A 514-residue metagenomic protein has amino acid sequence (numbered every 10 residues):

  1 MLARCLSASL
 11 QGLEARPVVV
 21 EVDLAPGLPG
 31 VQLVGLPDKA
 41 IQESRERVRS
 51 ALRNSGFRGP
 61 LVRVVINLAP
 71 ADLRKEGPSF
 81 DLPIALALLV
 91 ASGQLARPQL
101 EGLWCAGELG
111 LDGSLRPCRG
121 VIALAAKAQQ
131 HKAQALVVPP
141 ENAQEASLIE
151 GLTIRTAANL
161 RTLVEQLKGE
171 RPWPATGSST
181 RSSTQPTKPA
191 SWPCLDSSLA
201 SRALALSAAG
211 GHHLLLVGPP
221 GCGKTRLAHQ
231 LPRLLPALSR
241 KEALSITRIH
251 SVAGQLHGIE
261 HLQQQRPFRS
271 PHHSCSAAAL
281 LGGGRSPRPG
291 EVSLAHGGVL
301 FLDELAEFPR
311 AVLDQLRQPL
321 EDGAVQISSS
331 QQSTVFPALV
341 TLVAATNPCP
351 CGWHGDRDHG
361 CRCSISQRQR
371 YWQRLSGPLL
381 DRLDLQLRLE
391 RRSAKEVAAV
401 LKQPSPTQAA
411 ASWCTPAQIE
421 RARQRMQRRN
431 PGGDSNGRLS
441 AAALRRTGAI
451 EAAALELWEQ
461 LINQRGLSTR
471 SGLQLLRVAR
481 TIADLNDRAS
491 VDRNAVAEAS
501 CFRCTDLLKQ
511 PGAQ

Functional and structural regions predicted by a protein language model:
M1-L215, C222-T225, S328, S490-Q514: Peripheral, non-AAA+ core regions of ATP-driven protein-machinery
V34-R45, P60, N67-G77, P287 (+1 more regions): Basic, amphipathic alpha-helical bundle interface domains used for macromolecular binding and assembly
D112, L302-P309, G352: Catalytic P-loop NTPase motifs of RecA-like helicase/translocase cores
A205, L262, P267, A278-L300 (+1 more regions): Conserved alpha-helical scaffold flanking the Walker A/P-loop in AAA+ ATPase domains
L216-H257: Walker A/P-loop
G218, G282, E304: The Walker A (P-loop) glycine that initiates the GxxxxGKT/S ATP-binding motif of P-loop NTPases
E242-S276, G283-G284, G437-R445, A449 (+2 more regions): Conserved inter-motif catalytic segment of the P-loop NTP-binding fold
G297, D303-E304, Q315: Walker B catalytic acidic pair
